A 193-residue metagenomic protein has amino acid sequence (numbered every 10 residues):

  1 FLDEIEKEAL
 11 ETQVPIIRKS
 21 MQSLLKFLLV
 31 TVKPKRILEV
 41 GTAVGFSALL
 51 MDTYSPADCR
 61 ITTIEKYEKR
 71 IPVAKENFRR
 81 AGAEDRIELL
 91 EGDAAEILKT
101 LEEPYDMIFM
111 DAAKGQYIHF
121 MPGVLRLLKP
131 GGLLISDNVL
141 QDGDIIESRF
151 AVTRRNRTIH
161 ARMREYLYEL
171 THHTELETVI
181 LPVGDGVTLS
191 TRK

Functional and structural regions predicted by a protein language model:
F1-M107, K114-I135, V139-K193: A short alpha-helical cap/connector motif
